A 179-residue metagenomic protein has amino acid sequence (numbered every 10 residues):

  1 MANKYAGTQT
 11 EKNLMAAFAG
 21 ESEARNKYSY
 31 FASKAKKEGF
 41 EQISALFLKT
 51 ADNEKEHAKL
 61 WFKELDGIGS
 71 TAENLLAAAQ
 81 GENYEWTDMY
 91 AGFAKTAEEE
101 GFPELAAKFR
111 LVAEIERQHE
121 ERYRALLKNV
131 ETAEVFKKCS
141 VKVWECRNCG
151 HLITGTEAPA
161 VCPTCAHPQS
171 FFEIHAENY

Functional and structural regions predicted by a protein language model:
M1-Y179: Non-heme di-metal
